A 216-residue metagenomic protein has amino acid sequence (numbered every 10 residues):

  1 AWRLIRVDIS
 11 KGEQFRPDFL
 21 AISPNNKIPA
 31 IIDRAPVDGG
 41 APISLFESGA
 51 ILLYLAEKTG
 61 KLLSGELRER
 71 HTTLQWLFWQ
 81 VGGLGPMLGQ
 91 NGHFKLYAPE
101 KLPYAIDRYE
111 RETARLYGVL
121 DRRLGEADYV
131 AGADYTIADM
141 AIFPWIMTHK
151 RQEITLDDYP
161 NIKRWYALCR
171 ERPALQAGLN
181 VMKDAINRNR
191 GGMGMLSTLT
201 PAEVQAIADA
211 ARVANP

Functional and structural regions predicted by a protein language model:
A1-A114, D121, L196, D209-P216: GST-like domain detector, emphasizing the conserved glutathione-binding G-site in the N-terminal thioredoxin-like
D8, I137, M182-A185: Short, solvent-exposed turn/loop segments enriched in Gly/Ser/Thr/Pro and often Arg
G12-E13, A167, I186-R188: Short secondary-structure boundary/hinge segments and terminal tails
I22-I28, G178-M182, L199-P201: Short, structured secondary-structure boundary patches
L62, E69-R70, V119-E126, K150 (+1 more regions): A short, terminal or domain-edge coil/loop segment
W76-P173, G178, R212-P216: GST-like fold's C-terminal all-alpha helical module
M182-P216: Acidic/histidine-enriched, glycine/proline-rich intrinsically disordered or flexible terminal extensions
